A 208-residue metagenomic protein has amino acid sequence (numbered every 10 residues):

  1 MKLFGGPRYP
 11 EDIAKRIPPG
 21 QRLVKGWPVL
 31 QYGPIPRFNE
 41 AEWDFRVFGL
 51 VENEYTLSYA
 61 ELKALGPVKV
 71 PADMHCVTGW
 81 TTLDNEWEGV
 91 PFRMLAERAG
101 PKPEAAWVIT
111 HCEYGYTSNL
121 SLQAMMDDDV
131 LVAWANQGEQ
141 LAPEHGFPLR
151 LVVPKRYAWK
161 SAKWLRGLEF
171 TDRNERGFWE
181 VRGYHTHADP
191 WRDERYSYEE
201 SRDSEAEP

Functional and structural regions predicted by a protein language model:
M1-P208: Structured, non-membrane catalytic/scaffold regions adjacent to prosthetic-group chemistry
